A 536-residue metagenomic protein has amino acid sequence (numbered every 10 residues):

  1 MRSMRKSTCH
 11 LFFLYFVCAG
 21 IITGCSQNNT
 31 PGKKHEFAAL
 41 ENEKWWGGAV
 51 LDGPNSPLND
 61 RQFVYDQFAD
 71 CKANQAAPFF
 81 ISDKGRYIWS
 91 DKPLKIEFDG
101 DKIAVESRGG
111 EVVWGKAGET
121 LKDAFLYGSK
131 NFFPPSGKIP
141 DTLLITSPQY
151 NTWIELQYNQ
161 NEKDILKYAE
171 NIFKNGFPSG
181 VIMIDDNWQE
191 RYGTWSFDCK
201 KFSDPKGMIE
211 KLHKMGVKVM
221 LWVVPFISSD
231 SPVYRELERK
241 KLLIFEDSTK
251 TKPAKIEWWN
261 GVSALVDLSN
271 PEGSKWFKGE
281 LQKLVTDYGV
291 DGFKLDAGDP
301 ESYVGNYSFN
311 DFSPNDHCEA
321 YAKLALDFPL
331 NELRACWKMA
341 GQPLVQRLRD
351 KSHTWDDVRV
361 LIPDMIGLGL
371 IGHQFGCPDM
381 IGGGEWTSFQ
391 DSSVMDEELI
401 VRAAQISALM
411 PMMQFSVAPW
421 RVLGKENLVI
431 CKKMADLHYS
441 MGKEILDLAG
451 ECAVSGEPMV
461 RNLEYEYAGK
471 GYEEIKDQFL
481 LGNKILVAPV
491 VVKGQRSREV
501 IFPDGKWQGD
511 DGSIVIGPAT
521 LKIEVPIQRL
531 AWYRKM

Functional and structural regions predicted by a protein language model:
R2-F13: Bacterial N-terminal signal peptides that target proteins for export
V17-P31: Bacterial Sec-dependent signal peptides at the C-terminal "C-region" and cleavage site
N28-S147, E162-K174, E466, K522-M536: Catalytic and substrate-binding clefts that recognize carbohydrates or anionic sugar/phosphate headgroups
L58, P178-K432, E464-Y467, G482: Aromatic- and carboxylate-enriched substrate-binding clefts and catalytic-loop regions of carbohydrate-active enzymes
D66-F68, Q75-A77, G137-I139, E170-I172 (+8 more regions): Generic recognition of flexible, low-complexity loop/linker segments
R86, P93-K95, E155, Q189 (+12 more regions): Short, glycine-/Ser/Thr-/acidic-enriched flexible segments
P140-E155, K252-L265: N-terminal small/glycine-rich loop or linker at the start of catalytic domains across soluble metabolic enzymes
N171, N175-G176, K211-K218, L324 (+1 more regions): Carbohydrate-binding surfaces of carbohydrate-active enzymes
